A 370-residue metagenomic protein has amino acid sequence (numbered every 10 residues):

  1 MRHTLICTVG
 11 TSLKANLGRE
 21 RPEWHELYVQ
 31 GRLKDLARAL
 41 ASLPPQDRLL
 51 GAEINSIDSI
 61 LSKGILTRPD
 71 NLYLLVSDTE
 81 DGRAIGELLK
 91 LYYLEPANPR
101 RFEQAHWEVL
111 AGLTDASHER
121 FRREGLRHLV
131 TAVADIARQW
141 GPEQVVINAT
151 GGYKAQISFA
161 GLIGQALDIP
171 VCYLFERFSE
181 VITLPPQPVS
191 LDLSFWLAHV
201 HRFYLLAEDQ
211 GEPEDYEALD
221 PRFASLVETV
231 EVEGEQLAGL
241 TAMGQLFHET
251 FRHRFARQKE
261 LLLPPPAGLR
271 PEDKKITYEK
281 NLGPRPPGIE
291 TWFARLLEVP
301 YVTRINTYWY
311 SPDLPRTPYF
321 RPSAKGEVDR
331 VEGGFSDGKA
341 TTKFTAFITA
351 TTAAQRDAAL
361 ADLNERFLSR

Functional and structural regions predicted by a protein language model:
M1-Q144, S158-R370: Long, low-complexity, Lys/Arg-enriched
I147: Conformationally flexible catalytic loops at phosphate/diphosphate-handling active centers
T150-G151: Glycine-rich beta-strand-to-loop/alpha-helix junction loops that act as flexible
K154: Polyanion-engaging groove/track-forming segments
